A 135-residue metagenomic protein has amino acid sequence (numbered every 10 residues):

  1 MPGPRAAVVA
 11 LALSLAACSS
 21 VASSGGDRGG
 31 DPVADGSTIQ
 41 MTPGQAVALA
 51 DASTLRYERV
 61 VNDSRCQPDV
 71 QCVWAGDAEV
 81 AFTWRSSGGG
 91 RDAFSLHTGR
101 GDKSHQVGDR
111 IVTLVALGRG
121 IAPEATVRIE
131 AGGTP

Functional and structural regions predicted by a protein language model:
M1-V8: Bacterial N-terminal signal peptides that target proteins for export
S14-A17: C-terminal motif of bacterial Sec signal peptides marking the signal peptidase cleavage site
S19-A22: Bacterial signal peptide processing site
R28-Q71: N-terminal secretory signal peptides
P43-Q45, D51-S53, G76-V80, D92 (+2 more regions): Envelope-exposed proteins and targeting segments
T54-L96: Mature extracytoplasmic domains of secretory-pathway proteins
C66, G99-I111: Short, surface-exposed linear segments at secondary-structure transitions and domain or protein termini
R110-P135: C-terminal partner/receptor-binding element of secreted or periplasmic proteins
